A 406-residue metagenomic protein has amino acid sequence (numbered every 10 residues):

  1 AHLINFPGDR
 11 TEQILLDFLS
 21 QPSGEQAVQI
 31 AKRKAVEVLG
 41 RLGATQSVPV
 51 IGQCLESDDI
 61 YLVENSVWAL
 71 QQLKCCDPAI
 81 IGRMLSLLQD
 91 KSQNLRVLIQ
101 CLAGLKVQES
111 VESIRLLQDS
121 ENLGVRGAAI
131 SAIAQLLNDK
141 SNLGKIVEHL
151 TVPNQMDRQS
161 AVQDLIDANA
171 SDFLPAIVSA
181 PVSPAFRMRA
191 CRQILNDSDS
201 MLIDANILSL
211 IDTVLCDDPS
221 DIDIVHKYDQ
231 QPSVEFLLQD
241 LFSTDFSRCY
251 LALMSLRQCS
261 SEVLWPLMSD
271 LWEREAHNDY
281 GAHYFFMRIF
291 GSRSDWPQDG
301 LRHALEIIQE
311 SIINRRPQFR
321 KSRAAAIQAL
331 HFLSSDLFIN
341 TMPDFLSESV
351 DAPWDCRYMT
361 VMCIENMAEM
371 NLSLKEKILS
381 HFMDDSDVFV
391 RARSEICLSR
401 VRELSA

Functional and structural regions predicted by a protein language model:
A1-G8, Q29-A44, Q53, V63-C75 (+14 more regions): Structural detector for internal amphipathic alpha-helices that build alpha-solenoid repeat scaffolds
F6-P22, A44-E56, C75-L88, V107-D119 (+9 more regions): Amphipathic alpha-helical scaffolding segments comprising HEAT/armadillo-like alpha-solenoid repeats
S20-I30, T213-C216: Short, flexible, glycine-rich and Lys/Arg-enriched loop motifs at helix boundaries that contact anionic partners
S23-V28, D58-D59, D90-N94, E121-L123 (+7 more regions): Short inter-helical turns and helix N-cap capping residues of alpha-solenoid HEAT/ARM repeat scaffolds
